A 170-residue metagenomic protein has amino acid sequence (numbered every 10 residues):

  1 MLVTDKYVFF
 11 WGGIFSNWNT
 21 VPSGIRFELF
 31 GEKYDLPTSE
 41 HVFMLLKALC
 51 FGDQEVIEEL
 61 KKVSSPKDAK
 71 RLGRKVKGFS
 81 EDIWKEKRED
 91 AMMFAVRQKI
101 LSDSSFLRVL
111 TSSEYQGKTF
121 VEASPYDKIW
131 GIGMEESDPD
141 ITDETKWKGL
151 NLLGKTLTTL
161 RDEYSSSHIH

Functional and structural regions predicted by a protein language model:
M1-H170: Charged, low-complexity intrinsically disordered segments
